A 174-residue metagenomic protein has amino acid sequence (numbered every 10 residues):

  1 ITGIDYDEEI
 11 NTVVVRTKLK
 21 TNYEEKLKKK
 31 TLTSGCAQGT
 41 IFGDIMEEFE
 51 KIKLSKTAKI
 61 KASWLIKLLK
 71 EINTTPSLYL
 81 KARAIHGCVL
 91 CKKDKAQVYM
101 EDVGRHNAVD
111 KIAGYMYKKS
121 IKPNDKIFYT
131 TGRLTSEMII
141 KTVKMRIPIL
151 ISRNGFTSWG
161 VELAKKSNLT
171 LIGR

Functional and structural regions predicted by a protein language model:
I1-G87, K92, V98: Intrinsically disordered, low-complexity regions enriched in acidic/Ser/Thr/Pro/Gln residues
R16-L19, G39, L68, K93 (+5 more regions): Fold-independent oxyanion-binding glycine-rich loops and adjacent beta-strand/coil segments at enzyme active sites
T57, H86-V89, K93, R133 (+2 more regions): Short, surface-exposed, charged/polar-biased interaction segments
T75-I121, I127: Histidine/lysine/aspartate-rich catalytic loop segments that bind and position anionic ligands
R105-R174: Feature captures the catalytic cores and cofactor-binding loops of soluble hydro-lyases/lyases that act on carboxylate
